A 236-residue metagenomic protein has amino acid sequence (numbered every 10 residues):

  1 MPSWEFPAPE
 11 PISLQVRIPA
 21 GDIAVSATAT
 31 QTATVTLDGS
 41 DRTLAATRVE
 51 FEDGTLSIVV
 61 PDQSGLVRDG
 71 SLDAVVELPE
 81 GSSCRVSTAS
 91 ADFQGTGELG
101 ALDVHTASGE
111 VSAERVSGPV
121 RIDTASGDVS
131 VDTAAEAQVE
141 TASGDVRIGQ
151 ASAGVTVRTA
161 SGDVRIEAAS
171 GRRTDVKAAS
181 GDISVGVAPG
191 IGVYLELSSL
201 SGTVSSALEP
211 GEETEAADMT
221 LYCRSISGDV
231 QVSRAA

Functional and structural regions predicted by a protein language model:
M1-A236: Intrinsically disordered, low-complexity terminal regions
